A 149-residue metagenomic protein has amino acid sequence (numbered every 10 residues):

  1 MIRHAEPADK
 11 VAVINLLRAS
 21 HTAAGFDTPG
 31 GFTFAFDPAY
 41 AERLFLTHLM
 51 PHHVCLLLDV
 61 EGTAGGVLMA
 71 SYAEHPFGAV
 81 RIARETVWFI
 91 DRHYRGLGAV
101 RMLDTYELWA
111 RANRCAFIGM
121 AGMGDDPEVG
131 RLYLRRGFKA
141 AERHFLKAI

Functional and structural regions predicted by a protein language model:
M1-N15: A short beta-loop-alpha structural element at the N-terminal edge of CoA-dependent acyl/N-acetyltransferase catalytic
H21-L44: Conserved GNAT-fold acetyl-CoA-binding loop/helix
R43-L57: A short helix-loop-beta-strand connector motif used in the catalytic cores of GNAT acetyltransferases and, in some
L57, T63-Y72: Conserved beta-strand in the GNAT
R84-G96: A short, internal acetyl-CoA/4′-phosphopantetheine-binding micro-motif in the GNAT/acyltransferase core
R95-L108: Conserved acetyl-CoA-binding loop-helix of GNAT-fold acetyltransferases
I118-V129, A148-I149: Conserved beta-strand-loop-alpha-helix junction that forms the acyl-donor binding cleft
G124-R143: Conserved active-site alpha-helix within GNAT-family acetyltransferase domains
